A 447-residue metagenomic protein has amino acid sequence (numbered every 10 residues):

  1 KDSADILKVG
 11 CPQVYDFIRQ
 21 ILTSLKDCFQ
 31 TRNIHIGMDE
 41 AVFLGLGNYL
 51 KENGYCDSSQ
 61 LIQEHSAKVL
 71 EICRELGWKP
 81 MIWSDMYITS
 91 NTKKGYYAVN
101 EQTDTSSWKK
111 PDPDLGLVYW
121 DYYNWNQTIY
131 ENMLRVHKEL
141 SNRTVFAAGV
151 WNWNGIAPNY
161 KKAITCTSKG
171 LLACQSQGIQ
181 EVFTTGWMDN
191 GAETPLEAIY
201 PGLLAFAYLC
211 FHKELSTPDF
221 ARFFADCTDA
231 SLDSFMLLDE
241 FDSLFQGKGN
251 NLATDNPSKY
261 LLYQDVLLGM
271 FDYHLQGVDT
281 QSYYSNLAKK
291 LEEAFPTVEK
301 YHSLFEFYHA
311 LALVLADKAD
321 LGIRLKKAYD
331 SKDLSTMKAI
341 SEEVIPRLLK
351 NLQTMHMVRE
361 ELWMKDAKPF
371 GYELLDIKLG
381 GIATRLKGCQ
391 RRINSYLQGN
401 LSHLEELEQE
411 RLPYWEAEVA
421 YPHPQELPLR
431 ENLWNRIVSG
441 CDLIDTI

Functional and structural regions predicted by a protein language model:
K1, V42-N48: Short acidic/His/Gly/Ser-rich catalytic and metal-binding motifs that mark active-site loops of diverse hydrolases
K1-G10: Substrate-binding/active-site clefts of carbohydrate-active enzymes
K8, L46-E52: Functionally engaged cysteine thiol sites
Y15-T23, D27, T31-I34, K51-I447: Substrate-binding groove of N-acetylhexosamine-processing glycoside hydrolases
D39-F43, V150: Short connector loops/turns at beta-strand edges and beta->alpha or beta->beta junctions
